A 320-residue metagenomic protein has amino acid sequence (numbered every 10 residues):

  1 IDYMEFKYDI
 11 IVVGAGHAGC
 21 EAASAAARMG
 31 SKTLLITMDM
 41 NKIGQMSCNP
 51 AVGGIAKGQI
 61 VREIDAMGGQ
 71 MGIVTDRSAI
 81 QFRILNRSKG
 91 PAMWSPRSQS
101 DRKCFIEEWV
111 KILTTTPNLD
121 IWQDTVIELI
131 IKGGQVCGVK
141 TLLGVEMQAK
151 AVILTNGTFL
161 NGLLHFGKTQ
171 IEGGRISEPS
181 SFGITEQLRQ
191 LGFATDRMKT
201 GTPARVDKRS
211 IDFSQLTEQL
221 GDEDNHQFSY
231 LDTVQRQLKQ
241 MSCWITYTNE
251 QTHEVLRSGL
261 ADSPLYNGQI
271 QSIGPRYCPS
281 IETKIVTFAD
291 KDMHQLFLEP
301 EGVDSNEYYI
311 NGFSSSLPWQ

Functional and structural regions predicted by a protein language model:
I1-Y3: Short, Lys/Arg-enriched N-terminal segments with co-localized hydrophobic residues within the first ~10-30 amino acids
E5-A18: Beta1/beta-strand and adjacent pyrophosphate-binding region of the FAD-binding site in flavoprotein oxidoreductases
F6-K7, S24-E128, L143, T155-R175 (+3 more regions): Conserved N-terminal/central alpha/beta ligand/cofactor-binding core
I11-V13, E146-G157: Short hydrophobic core segments
I130-E146, V152: Conserved beta-strand-loop-beta-strand element in the redox core of flavoprotein oxidoreductases
G201-L216, L220, S280-I281, I285-Q295 (+1 more regions): Terminal amphipathic helices with adjacent charged low-complexity linkers/tails
H226-I270, D292-Q320: Conserved FAD/dinucleotide-binding core of flavoprotein oxidoreductases
G268-S280: Amphipathic alpha-helical blocks
